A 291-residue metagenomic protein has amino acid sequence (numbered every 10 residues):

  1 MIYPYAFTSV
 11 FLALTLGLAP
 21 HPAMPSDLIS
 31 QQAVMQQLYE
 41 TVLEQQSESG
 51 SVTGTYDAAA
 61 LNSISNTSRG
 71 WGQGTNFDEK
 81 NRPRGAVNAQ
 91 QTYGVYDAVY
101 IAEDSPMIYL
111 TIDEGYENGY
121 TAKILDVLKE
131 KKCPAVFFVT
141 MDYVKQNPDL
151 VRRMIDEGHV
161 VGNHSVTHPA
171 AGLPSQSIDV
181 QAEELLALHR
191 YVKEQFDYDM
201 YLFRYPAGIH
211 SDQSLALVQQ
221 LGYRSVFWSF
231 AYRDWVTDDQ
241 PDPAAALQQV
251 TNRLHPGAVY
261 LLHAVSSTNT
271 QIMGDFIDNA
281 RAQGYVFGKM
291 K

Functional and structural regions predicted by a protein language model:
Y5-L12, G17-T111, E117-K123, E130 (+3 more regions): N-terminal pre-catalytic segment of deacetylase/amide-hydrolase enzymes
S65-T67, P106-I108, N118-Y120, K129-A244 (+1 more regions): Metal-dependent polysaccharide deacetylase catalytic core of the NodB/CE4 family, i.e., the active-site-bearing domain
A98-Y100, K193, Q248-T251: Short, flexible, glycine/charge-rich loop motifs used to bind or transfer phosphoryl groups or to couple energy/partner
I112-E114, A264-V265: Short acidic donor-binding/metal-coordinating loop in glycosyltransferase active sites
L125, H189, T251, G274-I277: Non-transmembrane alpha-helical segments in soluble domains of secreted/periplasmic/extracellular proteins
P243, L247, T251, T270-M273: Short, amphipathic alpha-helical "lid/cap" segments that border enzyme active or binding sites
L254-K291: Catalytic grooves of carbohydrate-active enzymes
